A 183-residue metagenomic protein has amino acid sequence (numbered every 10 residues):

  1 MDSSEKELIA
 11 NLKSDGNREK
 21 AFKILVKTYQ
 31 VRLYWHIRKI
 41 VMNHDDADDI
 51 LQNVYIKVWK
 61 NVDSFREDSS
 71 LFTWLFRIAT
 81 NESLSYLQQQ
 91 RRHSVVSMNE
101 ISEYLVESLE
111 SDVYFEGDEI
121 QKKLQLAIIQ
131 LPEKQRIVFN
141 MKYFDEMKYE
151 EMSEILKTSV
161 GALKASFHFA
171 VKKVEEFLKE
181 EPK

Functional and structural regions predicted by a protein language model:
M1-R32, K183: N-terminal module of bacterial RNA polymerase sigma factors
D2-E7, H93-G117: Internal acidic/polar
S14, M42, Y55-S70, Q90: Sigma70-family region 2
V26-H44, N61, I128, K173 (+1 more regions): Amphipathic, Lys/Arg- and hydrophobic-enriched alpha-helical face
W35, D49-I56, S69-N81: Structural recognition of an alpha-helix C-terminal capping motif at a helix-to-coil junction
S64-R66, R77-S97: Arg/Lys-rich amphipathic alpha helix in sigma70-family domain 2
T73, L124, Q135, E150 (+1 more regions): DNA-recognition helix of helix-turn-helix
V138-K142: A short pre-motif secondary-structure segment
